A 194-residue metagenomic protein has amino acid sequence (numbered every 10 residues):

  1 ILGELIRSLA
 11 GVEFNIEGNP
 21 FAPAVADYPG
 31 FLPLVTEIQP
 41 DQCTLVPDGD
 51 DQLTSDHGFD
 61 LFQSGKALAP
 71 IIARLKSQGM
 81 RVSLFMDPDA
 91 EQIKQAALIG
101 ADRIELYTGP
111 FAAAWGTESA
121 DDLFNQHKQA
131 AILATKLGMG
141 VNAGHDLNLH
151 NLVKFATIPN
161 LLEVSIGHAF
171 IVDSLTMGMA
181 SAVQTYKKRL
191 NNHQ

Functional and structural regions predicted by a protein language model:
I1-G18, L61-S83, S119-A143, L149 (+1 more regions): Alpha-helix-loop-beta-strand connector modules within alpha/beta enzyme cores
L2, P23-E37, D89-I99, A143 (+1 more regions): Catalytic cores of alpha/beta
G3-L61: Glycine/small-residue-rich loop that forms an oxyanion/phosphate-binding "nest" at active or ligand-binding sites
V12-G18, D41-L45, V82-L84, I104-L106 (+2 more regions): Hydrophobic faces of well-ordered beta-strands that scaffold small-molecule active sites in alpha/beta enzyme cores
E17-P23, D48-D50, D87-D89, Y107-F111 (+3 more regions): Active-site beta-loop-alpha junctions enriched in small/polar residues
T44-D51, R103-W115, P159-M179: Glycine-rich phosphate-binding active-site loops on the catalytic face of alpha/beta enzymes
D50, R81-L133: Histidine/lysine/aspartate-rich catalytic loop segments that bind and position anionic ligands
H57, G116-A120, D173-Q194: C-terminal helical cap(s) of enzyme catalytic domains, especially alpha/beta-barrels
